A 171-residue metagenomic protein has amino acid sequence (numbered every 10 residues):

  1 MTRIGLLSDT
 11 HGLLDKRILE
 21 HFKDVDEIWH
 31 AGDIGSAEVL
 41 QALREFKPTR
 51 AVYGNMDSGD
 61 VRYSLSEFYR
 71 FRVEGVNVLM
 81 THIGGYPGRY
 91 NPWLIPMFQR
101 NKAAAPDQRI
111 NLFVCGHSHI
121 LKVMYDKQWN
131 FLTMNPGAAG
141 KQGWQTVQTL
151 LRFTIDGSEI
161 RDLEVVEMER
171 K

Functional and structural regions predicted by a protein language model:
M1-T49, D57-E67, V73-G75, M80 (+2 more regions): N-terminal active-site segment of His-dependent metallophosphoesterases
D9, D33, G54, H82 (+2 more regions): Active-site glycine-centered loops adjacent to acidic/histidine catalytic or metal-binding residues that shape
T10, N55, G84-Y86, A139 (+2 more regions): Short, solvent-exposed coil/turn elements at secondary-structure transition points
L13, A37, Y86, L121 (+1 more regions): Active-site loop signature of alpha/beta-hydrolase-fold enzymes
E20-D24, R72, A105-Q108, Q128: Flexible, charged surface loops at secondary-structure boundaries
R50, R89-L163: Conserved beta-sheet core of the metallophosphoesterase superfamily
M56-M80, G84-A103, Q108: Glycine/small-residue-rich loop that forms an oxyanion/phosphate-binding "nest" at active or ligand-binding sites
L163-K171: Short, solvent-exposed aromatic-acidic interface loops
